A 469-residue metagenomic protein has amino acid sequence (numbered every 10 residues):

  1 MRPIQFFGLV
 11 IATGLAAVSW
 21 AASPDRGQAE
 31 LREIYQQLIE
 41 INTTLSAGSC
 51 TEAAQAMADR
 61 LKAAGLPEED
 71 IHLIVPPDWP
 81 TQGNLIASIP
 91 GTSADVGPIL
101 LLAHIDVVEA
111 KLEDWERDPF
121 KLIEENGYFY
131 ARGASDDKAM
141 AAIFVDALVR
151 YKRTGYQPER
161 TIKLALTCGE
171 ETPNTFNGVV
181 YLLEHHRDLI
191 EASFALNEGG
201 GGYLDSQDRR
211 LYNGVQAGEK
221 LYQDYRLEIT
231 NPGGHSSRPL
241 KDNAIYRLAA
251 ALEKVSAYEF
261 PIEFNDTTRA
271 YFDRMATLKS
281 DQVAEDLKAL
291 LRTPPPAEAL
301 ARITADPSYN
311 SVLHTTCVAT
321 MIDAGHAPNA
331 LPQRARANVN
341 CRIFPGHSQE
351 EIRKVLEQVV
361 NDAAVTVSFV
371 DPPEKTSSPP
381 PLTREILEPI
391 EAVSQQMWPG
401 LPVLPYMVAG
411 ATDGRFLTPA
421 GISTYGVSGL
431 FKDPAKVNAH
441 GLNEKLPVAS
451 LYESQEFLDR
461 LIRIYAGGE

Functional and structural regions predicted by a protein language model:
F7-A17: Bacterial N-terminal signal peptides
S19-A21: Boundary at the C-terminal end of the N-terminal hydrophobic targeting segment
S23-R132, A141, Y151-R160, V339: Acidic/His- and Gly-rich active-site-bordering loop/insert found across diverse amide/peptide-bond hydrolases
R32-T43, E228-N231, S368-T376: Acidic/histidine-rich, surface-exposed loop or edge segments in extracytoplasmic proteins
A94-V96, G201-L204, E263-H326, Q333-R334 (+3 more regions): An extended, acidic, His-containing surface patch that forms the Zn2+-binding/catalytic region of metallohydrolases
Y128-F129, S135-G214: Acidic/histidine-rich catalytic neighborhood of metal-dependent amide-processing enzymes
V180-E184, S237-P261: A short core secondary-structure module
D242, I352-V360: Short amphipathic alpha-helices in soluble, non-transmembrane regions that often serve as interface/regulatory elements
